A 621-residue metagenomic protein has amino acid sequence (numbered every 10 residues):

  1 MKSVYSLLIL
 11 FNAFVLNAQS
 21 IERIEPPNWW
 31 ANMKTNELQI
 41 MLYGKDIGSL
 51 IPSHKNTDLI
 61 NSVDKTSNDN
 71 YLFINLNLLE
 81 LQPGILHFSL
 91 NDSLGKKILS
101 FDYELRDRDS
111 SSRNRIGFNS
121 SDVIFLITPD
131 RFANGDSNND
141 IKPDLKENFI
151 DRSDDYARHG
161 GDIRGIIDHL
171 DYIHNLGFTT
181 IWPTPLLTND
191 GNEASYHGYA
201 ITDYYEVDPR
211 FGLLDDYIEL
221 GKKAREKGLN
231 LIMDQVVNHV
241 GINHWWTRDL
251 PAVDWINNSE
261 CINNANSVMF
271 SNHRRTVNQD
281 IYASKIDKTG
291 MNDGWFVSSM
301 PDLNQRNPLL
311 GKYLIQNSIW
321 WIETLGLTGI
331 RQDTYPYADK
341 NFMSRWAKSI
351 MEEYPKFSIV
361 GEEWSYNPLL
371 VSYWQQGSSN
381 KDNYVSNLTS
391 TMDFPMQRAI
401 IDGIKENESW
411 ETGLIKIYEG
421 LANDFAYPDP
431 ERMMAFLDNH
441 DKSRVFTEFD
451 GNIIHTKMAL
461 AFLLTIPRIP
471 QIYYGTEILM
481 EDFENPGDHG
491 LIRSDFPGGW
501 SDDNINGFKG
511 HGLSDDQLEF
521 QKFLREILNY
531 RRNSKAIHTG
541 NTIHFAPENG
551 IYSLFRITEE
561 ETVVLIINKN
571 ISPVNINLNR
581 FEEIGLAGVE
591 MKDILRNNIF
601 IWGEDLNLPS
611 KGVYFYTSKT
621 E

Functional and structural regions predicted by a protein language model:
M1-E25: Bacterial Sec-dependent N-terminal signal peptides
A18, N91-V123, H174, I469 (+1 more regions): Carbohydrate-interacting/catalytic domains
Q19-G48, L105-D107: Beta-strand/beta-sandwich contexts
M33-L94: Immunoglobulin-like IPT/TIG beta-sandwich domains and homologous Ig-like subdomains
I127, I173, P183, Y204 (+9 more regions): Conserved, mostly hydrophobic/aromatic
F132-T179, P183-I319, T324, M343-E352 (+4 more regions): Substrate-binding/active-site clefts of carbohydrate-active enzymes
G221, H239, N317-I319, E323-P428 (+8 more regions): Active-site-proximal helices and loops of the catalytic beta/alpha 8
P428-G451: Active-site clefts of carbohydrate-active enzymes
